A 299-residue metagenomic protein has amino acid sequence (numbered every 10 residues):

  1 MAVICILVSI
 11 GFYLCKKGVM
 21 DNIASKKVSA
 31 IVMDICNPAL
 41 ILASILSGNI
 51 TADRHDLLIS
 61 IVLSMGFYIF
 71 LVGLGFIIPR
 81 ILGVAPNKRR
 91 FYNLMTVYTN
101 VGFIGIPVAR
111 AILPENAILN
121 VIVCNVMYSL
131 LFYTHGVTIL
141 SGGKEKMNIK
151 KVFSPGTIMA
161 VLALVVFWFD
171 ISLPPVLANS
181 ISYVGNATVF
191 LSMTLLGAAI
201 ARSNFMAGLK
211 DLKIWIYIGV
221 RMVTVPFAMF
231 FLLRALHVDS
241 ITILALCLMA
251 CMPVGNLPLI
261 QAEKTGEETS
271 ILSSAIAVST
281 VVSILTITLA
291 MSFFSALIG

Functional and structural regions predicted by a protein language model:
M1-G299: Alpha-helical transmembrane segments of multi-pass small-molecule/ion transporters
